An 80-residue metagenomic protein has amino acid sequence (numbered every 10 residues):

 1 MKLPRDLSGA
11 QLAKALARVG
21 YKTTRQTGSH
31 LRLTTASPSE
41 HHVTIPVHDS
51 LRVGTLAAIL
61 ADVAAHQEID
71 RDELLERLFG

Functional and structural regions predicted by a protein language model:
M1-T27: N-terminal first-folded block
T23-A57: A short, structured beta-strand/loop element
R52-G80: C-terminal structural segments of small proteins and small subunits
